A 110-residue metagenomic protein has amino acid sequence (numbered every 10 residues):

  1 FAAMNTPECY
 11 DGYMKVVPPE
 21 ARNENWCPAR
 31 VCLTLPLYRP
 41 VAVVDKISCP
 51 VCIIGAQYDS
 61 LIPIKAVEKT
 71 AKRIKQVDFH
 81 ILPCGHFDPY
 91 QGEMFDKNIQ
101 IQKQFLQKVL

Functional and structural regions predicted by a protein language model:
F1-A42: Alpha/beta-hydrolase
V41, E68-K69: Active-site phosphate/pyrophosphate- and oxyanion-stabilizing loops and adjacent acidic/basic residues in soluble
I47, I53-G55, D59: Short beta-strand/loop motif that positions the catalytic acidic residue of the alpha/beta-hydrolase fold
S60-A66: Conserved alpha/beta-hydrolase "acid-adjacent" motif
F79, C84-I99: Catalytic histidine-centered segment of alpha/beta-hydrolase-like enzymes
I101-V109: C-terminal alpha-helix
